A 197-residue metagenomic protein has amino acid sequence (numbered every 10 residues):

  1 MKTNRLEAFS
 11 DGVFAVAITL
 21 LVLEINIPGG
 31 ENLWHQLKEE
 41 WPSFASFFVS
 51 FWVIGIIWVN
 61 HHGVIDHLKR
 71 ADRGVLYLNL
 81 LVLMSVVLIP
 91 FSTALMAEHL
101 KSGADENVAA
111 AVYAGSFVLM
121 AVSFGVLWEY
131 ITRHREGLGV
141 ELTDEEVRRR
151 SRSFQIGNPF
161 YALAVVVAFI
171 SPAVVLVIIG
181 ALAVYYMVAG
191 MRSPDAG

Functional and structural regions predicted by a protein language model:
M1-G197: Multi-pass alpha-helical transmembrane bundle typical of ion/small-solute transporters and intramembrane aspartyl
